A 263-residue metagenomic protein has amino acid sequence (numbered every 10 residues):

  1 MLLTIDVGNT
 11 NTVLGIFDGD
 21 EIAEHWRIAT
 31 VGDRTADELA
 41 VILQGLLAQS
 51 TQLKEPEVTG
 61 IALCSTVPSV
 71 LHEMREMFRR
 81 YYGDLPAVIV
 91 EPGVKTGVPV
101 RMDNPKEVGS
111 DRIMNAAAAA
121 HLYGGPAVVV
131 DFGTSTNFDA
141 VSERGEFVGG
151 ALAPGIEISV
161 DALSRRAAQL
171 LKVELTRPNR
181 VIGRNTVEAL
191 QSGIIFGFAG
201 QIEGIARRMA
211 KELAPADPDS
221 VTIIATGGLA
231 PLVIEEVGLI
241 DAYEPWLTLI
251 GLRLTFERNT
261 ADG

Functional and structural regions predicted by a protein language model:
L2-G45, T51, P56, G145-L171 (+1 more regions): Short glycine-rich, Thr/Ser-proximal phosphate-binding strand/loop in the N-terminal lobe of ATP-dependent enzymes
L2-T4, T30, R34, P126 (+1 more regions): ATP-binding/phosphotransfer module of carbohydrate and carboxylate kinases, centering on a glycine-rich
D18-E21, M77-R80, R144-E146, L239-A242: Short, solvent-exposed amphipathic alpha-helical segments in soluble enzyme and RNA/protein-processing domains
L43-G60, Y81, I205-V221: Phosphate/pyrophosphate-binding loops at sites that engage ATP/ADP/AMP, CoA/4′-phosphopantetheine, polyphosphate
G60-P68, F132, V221-A230: Glycine-rich beta-strand-to-loop/alpha-helix junction loops that act as flexible
T66, Y81-Y82: Glycine-rich nucleotide/cofactor/substrate-binding loop typically near the N-terminus or early in the first domain
P68-M77: N-terminal/domain-start alpha-helical segments
E76, D84-V88, G93-R166, I195-A210: Phosphate-binding/catalytic loop of phosphoryl-transfer enzymes
